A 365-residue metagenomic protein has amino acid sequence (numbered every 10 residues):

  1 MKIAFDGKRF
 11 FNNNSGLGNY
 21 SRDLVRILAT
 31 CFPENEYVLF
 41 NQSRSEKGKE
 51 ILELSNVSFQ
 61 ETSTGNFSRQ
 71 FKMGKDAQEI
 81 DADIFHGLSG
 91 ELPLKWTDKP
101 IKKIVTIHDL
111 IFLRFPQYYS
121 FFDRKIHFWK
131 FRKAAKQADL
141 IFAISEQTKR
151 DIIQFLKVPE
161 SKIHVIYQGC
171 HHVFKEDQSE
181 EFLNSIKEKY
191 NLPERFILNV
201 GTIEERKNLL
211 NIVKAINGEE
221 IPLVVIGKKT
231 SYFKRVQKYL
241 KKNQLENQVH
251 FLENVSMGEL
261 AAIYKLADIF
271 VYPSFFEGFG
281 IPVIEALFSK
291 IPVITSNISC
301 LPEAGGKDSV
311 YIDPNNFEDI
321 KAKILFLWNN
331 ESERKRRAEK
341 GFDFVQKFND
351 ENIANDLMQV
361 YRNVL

Functional and structural regions predicted by a protein language model:
M1-L365: Carbohydrate transferase catalytic cores enriched for Leloir-type hexosyltransferases
